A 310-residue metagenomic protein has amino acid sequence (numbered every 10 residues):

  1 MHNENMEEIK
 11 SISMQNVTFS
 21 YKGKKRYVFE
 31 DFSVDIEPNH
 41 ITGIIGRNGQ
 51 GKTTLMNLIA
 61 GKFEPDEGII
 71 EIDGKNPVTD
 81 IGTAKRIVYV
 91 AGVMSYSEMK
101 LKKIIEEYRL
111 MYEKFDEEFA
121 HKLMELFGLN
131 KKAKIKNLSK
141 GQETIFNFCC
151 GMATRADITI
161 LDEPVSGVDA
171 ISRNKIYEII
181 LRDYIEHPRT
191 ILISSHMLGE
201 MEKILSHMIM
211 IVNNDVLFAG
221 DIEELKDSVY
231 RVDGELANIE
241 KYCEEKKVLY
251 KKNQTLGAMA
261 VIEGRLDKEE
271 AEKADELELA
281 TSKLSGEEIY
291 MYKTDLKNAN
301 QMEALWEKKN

Functional and structural regions predicted by a protein language model:
I12, Y27-D31, I44: Conserved structural motif at the start of ABC-family nucleotide-binding domains
G46-G51: Walker A (P-loop) phosphate-binding loop of ABC-type ATPase nucleotide-binding domains
A60: Helix-to-loop junction immediately C-terminal to a conserved catalytic motif
G68-G82: Conserved ABC transporter NBD signature motif
G82, Y89-N147: ABC-family P-loop ATPase nucleotide-binding domains
T159-E163, V168: Catalytic Walker B motif of ABC-type/P-loop ATPase nucleotide-binding domains
Y177, L181-L192, H196-G264: ABC transporter nucleotide-binding domain
L256-N310: C-terminal coupling/interaction segments
